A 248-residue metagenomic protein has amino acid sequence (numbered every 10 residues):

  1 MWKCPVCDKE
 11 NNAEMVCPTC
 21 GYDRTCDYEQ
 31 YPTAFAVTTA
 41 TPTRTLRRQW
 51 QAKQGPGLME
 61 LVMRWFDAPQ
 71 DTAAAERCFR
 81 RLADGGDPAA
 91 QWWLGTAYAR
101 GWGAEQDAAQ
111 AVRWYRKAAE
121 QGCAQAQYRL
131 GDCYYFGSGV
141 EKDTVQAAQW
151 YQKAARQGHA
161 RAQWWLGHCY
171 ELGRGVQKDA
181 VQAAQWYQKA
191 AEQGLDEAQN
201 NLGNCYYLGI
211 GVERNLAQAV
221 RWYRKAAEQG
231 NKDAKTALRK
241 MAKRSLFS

Functional and structural regions predicted by a protein language model:
M1, E14: Residues immediately within or flanking Cys/His clusters that coordinate Zn2+ in small zinc-binding modules
P5-V6, T19: Short, cysteine/histidine-rich loop/knuckle motifs that typically chelate Zn2+
E10-N12, T25: Short functional micro-motifs and their immediate structural scaffolds
G21-P32: Short Cys/His-rich micro-motifs in 6-15 aa windows
K53, D71, D84-D87, R100-W102 (+12 more regions): Short helix-capping/linker turns of helical repeat alpha-solenoids
E60-W65, W93-R100, R129-F136, W165-L172 (+4 more regions): Hydrophobic face of amphipathic alpha-helices that form TPR/SEL1-like repeat modules and related alpha-solenoid
